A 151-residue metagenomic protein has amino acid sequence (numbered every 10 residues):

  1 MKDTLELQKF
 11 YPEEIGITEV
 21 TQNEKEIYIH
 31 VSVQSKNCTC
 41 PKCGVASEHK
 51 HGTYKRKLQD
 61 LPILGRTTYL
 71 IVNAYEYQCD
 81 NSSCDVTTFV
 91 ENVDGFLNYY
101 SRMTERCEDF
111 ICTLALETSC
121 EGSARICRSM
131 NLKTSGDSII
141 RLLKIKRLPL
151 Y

Functional and structural regions predicted by a protein language model:
M1-N92: Short, conserved DNA-binding cores of transcription-related domains
L58-Y151: Short, positively charged, Gly/Tyr-enriched micro-motifs that form contact patches at catalytic or ligand/partner
